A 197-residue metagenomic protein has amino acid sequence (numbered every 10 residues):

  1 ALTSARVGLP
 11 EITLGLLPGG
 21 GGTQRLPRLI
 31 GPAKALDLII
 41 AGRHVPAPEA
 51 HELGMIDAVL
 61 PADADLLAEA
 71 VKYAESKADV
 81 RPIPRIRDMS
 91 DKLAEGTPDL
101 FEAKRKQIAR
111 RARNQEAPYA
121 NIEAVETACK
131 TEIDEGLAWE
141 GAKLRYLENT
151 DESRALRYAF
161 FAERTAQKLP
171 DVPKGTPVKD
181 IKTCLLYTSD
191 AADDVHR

Functional and structural regions predicted by a protein language model:
A1-I39, L53, A70: CoA-thioester-processing core
I39-K143, R157, F161-K182: Amphipathic alpha-helical segments at domain termini/boundaries
Y146-S153: Eukaryotic acidic, serine/proline-rich intrinsically disordered low-complexity regions that function as flexible
Y187, A191-R197: Single conserved hydrophobic/aromatic residue that forms the stacking wall/gate of nucleotide- or nucleobase-binding
